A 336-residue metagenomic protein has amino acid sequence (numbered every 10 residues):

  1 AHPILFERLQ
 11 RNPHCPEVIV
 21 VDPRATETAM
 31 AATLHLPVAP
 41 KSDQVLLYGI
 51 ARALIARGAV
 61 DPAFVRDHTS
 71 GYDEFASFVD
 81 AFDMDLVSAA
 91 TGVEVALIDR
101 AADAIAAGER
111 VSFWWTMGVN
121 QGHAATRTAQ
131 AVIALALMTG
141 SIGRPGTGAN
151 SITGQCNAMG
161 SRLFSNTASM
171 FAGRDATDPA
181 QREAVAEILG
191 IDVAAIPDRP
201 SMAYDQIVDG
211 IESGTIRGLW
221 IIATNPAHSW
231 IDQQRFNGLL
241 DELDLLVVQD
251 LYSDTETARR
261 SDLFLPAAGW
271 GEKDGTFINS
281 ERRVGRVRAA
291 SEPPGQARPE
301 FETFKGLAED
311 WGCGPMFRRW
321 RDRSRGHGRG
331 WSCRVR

Functional and structural regions predicted by a protein language model:
A1-N157, L163-F164, Q181-R336: Cofactor-pocket helix-loop regions in the catalytic cores of large enzyme subunits
S169: Expand to "…catalyze enediolate/carbanion chemistry for C-C bond making/breaking, isomerization, decarboxylation
